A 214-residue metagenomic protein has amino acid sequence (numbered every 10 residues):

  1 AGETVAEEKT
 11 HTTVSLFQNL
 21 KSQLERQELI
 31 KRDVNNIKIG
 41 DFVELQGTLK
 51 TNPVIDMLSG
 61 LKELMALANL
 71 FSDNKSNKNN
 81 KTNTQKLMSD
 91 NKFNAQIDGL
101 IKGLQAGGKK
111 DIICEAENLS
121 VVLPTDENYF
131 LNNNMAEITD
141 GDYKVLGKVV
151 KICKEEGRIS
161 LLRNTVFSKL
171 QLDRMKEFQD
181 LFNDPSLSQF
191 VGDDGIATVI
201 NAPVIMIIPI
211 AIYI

Functional and structural regions predicted by a protein language model:
G2-D73: Membrane pore-forming effector domains from diverse proteins
S59-I214: Long, helix-rich, hydrophobic modules that act as membrane-proximal anchors or helical bundle/coiled-coil regulators
